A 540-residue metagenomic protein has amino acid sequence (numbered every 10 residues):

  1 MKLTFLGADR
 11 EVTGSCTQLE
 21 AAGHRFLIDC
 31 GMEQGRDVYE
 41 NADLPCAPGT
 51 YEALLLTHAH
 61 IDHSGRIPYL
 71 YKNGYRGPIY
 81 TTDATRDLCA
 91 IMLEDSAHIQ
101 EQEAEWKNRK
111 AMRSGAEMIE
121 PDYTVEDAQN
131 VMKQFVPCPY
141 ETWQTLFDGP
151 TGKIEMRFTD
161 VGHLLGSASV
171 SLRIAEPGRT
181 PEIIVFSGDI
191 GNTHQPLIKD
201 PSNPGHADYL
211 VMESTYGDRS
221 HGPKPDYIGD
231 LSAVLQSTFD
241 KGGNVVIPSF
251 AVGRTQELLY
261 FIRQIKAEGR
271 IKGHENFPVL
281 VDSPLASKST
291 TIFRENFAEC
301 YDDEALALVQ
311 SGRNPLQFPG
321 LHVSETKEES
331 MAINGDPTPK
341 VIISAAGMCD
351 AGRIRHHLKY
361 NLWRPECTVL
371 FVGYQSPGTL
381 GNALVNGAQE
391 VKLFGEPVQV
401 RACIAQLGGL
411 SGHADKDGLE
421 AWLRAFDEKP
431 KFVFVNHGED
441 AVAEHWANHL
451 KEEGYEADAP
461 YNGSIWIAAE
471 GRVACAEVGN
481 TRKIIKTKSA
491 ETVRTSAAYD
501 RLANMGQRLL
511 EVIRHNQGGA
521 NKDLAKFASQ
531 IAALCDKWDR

Functional and structural regions predicted by a protein language model:
M1-L55, H60, S64, Y71-E257 (+2 more regions): His/Asp/Glu-rich metal-coordinating catalytic cores of metallo-dependent phosphodiesterases/hydrolases acting on
G49-Y51, N73-R76, S237-V246, N334-P339 (+2 more regions): Short, surface-exposed connector motifs at secondary-structure boundaries
P150-F158, I292-C300, E420-A421, E470-T481: Short, surface-exposed amphipathic charged segments that create phosphate/polyanion-binding patches used for binding
P196-V211, F297-A305, Q375-R401: Short, compositionally biased "basic patch" segments
V234-L380, K392, D427, V442-E444 (+3 more regions): Hard-cation-handling environments
S237, G463-K526: Charged, amphipathic alpha-helical linkers/stalks
R364, E439-K483: C-terminal, active-site-flanking charged/polar segments
K392-L423: Generic long, charged, amphipathic alpha-helical segments
